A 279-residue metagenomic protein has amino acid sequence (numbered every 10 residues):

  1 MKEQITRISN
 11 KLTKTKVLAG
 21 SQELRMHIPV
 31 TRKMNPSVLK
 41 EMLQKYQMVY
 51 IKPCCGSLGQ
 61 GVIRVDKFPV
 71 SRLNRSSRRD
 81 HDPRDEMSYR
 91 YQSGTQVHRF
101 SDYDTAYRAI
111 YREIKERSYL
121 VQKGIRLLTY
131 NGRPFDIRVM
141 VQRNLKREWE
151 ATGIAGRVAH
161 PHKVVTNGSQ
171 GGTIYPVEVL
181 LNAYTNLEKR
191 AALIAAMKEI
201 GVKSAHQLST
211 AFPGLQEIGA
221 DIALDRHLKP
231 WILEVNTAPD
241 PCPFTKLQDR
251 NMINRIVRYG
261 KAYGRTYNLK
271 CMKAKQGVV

Functional and structural regions predicted by a protein language model:
M1-K67, R72-L73, E86: A conserved helix-loop-beta module that forms one wall/lid of the active-site cleft in ATP-utilizing catalytic domains
M1-L12, K16, T185-E188, A195 (+3 more regions): C-terminal active-site "lid" helix and adjoining low-complexity regulatory extension at the edge of ATP-using catalytic
I28, R72, S118, T152-V177 (+2 more regions): Acidic, PEST-like segments
N35, C55, K123-I125, V141-R143 (+3 more regions): Short, flexible loop/turn elements at secondary-structure junctions
Y46, V70, N74-G172: Phosphate-binding site of ATP-dependent enzymes
V49, E150, W231-L233: Protein kinase-like catalytic core scaffold
Q60, F135-I137, A220, L233: Change "...and in nucleic-acid phosphodiester-cleaving endonucleases..." to "...and in nucleic-acid processing enzymes
A109-T129, H162-A223, G277: A long amphipathic alpha-helix within ATP-dependent nucleotide-binding catalytic cores
